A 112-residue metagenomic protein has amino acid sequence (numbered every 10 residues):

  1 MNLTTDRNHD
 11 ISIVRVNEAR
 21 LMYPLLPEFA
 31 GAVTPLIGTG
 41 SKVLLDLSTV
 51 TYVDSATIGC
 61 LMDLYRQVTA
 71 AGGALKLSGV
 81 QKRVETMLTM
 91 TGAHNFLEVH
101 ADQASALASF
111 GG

Functional and structural regions predicted by a protein language model:
T4-G31: STAS-typified acidic loop motif
L21-L97: Amphipathic alpha-helical interaction surfaces in cytosolic regulatory modules
K82, A104-S105: Acidic phosphotransfer microenvironment of two-component signaling modules
E98-D102: Short acidic-hydrophobic, aromatic-tinged amphipathic segments that line or gate anion-handling sites
S105-G112: Generic C-terminal helix-cap and adjacent flexible tail
